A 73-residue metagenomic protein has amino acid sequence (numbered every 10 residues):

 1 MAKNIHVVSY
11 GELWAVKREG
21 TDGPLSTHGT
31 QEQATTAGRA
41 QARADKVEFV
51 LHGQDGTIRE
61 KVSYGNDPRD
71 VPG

Functional and structural regions predicted by a protein language model:
A2-G23: Short aromatic-glycine-(Arg/Gly/Cys) micro-motifs in beta-strand/loop hairpins
H6, H28, H52: Histidine-centered active-site/metal-ligand motif
E19, Q54, S63: Surface loops and adjacent helix of pleckstrin homology
G23-L25, I58-R59: Surface-exposed loop/edge segments in extracytoplasmic proteins
S26-G29, D70-P72: A short, polar/proline- and glycine-enriched secondary-structure boundary/capping micro-motif
H28-D45: A short, charged, amphipathic alpha-helix used as a generic interaction element across diverse proteins
K46-Q54: A short amphipathic beta-strand at an alpha->beta junction
T57-G73: A cross-kingdom feature marking charged/low-complexity
